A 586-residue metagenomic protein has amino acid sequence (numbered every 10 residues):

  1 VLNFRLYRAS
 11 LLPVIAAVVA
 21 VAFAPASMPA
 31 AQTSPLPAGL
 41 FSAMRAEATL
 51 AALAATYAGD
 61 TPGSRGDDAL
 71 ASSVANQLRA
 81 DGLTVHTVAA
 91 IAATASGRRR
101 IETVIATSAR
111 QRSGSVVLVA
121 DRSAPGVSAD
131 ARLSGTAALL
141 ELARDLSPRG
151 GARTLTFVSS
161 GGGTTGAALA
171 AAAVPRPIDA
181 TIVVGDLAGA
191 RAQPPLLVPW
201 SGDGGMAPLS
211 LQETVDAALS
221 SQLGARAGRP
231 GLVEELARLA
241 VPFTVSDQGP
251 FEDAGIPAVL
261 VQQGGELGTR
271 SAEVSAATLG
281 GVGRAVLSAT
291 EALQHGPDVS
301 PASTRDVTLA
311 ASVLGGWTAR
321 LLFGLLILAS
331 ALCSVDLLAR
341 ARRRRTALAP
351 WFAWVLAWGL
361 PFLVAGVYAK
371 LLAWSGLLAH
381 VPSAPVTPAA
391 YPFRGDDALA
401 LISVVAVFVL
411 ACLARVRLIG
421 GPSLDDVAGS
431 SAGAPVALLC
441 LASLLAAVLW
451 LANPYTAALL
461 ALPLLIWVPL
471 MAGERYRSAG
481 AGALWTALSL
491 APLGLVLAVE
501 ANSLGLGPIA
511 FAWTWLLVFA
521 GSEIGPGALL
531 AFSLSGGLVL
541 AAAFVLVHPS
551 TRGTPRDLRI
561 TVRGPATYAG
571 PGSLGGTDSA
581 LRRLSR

Functional and structural regions predicted by a protein language model:
L2-A30: Hydrophobic alpha-helical transmembrane signal-anchor segments
R5-I15, A52-Q111: A non-catalytic alpha/beta surface segment that caps or lines the substrate-entry region of metallo-dependent hydrolase
V19-G66, G268-E273: N-terminal capping segment at the start of a domain
A92-A93, Q111-R112, R122-G126, G162-T165 (+3 more regions): Solvent-exposed loop/turn segments at secondary-structure junctions within structured extracellular/periplasmic domains
P125-M206: Acidic/histidine-rich catalytic neighborhood of metal-dependent amide-processing enzymes
A192-D306: Active-site-adjacent substrate-binding region of metalloamidase/peptidase-like peptide-processing proteins
Q263-V335, G521, P526, F532-L546: His/Asp/Glu-rich mid-to-C-terminal helical/loop segments that flank catalytic regions of hydrolases
L321-R586: Alpha-helical transmembrane segments of integral membrane proteins
